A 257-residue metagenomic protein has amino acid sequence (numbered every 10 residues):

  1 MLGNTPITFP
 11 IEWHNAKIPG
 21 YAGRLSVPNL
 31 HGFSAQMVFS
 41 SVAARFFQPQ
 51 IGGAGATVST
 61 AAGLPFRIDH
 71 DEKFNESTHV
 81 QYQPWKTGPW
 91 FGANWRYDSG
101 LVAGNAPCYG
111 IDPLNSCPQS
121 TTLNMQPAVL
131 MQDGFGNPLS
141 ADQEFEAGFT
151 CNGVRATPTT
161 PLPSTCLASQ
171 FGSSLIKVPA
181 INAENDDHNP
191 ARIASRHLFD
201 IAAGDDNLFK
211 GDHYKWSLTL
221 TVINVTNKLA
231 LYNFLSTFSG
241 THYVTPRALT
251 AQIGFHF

Functional and structural regions predicted by a protein language model:
G3-P107: Gram-negative outer-membrane beta-barrel transporters
G3-T5, P179-D186: Short glycine/proline-rich turn/loop motifs
G23, A203-G204: Short, basic/aromatic-rich helical patch in the C-terminal catalytic core of site-specific tyrosine
S59, E72-E76, N182, A202-A203 (+1 more regions): Short amphipathic alpha-helical surface micro-motifs
R96-P179, I193-L198, D205-F257: C-terminal beta-signal and adjacent terminal beta-strands/loops of Gram-negative outer-membrane beta-barrel proteins
H188-P190: Beta-strand-rich interaction surfaces with strong enrichment in secreted/lumenal proteins
